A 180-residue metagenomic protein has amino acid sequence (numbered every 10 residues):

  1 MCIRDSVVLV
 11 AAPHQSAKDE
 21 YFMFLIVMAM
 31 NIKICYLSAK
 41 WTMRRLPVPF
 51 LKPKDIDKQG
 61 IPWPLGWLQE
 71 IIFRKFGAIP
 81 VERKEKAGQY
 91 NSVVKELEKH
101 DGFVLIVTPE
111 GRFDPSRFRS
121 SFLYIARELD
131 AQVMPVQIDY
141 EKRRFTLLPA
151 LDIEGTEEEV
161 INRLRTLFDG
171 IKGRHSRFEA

Functional and structural regions predicted by a protein language model:
R4-G170: Soluble catalytic domains of membrane acyltransferases
T166-A180: Charged phosphate-binding loop/patch that engages nucleotide di/tri-phosphates or the phosphate backbone of nucleic
